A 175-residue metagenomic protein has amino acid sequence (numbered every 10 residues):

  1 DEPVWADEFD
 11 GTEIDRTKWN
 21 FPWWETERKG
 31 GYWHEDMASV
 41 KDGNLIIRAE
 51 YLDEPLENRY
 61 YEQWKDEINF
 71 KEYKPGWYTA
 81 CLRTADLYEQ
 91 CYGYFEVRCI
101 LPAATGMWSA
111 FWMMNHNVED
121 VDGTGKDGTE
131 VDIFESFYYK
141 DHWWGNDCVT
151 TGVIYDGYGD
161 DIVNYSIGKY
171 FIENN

Functional and structural regions predicted by a protein language model:
D1-N175: GH16 jelly-roll
